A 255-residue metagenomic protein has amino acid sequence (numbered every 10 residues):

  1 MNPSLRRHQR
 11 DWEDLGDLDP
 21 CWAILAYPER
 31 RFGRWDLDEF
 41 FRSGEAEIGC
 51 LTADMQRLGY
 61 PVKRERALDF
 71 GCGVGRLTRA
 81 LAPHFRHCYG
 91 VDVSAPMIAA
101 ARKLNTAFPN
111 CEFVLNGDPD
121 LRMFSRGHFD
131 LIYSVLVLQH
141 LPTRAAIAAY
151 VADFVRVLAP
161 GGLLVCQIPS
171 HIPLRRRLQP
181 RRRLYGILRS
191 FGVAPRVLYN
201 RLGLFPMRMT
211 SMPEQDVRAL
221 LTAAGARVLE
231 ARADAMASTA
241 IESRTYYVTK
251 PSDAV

Functional and structural regions predicted by a protein language model:
M1-L81, F85, Y89-L121, V165-V255: Class I (Rossmann-like) S-adenosyl-L-methionine-dependent methyltransferase catalytic domain, capturing the SAM-binding
E65, H128, G161-G162: Surface-exposed loop/turn positions
R122-I132: A short acidic, Gly/Pro-enriched loop at the edge of an enzyme's catalytic core that lines a small-molecule cofactor
L131-A145: A short SAM/SAH-binding and catalytic strip from SAM-dependent methyltransferases
R144-I147, V151, E214: Nucleotide-sugar-dependent glycosyltransferases with a strong bias toward membrane-associated enzymes that transfer
A148-P160: A short glycine-rich, Lys/Arg-flanked "PGG" loop and its adjoining helix->strand segment in the class I
